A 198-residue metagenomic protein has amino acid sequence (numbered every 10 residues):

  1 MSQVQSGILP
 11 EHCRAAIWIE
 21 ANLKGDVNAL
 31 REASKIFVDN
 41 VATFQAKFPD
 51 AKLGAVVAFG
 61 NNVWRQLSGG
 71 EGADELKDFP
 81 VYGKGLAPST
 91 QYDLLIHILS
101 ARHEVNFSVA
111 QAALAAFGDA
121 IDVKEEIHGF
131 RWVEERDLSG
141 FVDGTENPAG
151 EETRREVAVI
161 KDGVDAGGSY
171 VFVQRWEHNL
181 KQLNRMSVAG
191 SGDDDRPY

Functional and structural regions predicted by a protein language model:
M1-Y198: Long, histidine/aromatic-enriched segments associated with O2/redox biology
